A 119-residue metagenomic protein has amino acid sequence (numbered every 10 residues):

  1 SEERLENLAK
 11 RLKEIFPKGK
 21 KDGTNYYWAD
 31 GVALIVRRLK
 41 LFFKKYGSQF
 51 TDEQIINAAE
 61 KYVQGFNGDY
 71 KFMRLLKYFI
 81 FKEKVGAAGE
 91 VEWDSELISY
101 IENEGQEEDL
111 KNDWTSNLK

Functional and structural regions predicted by a protein language model:
S1-K119: Append "and, occasionally, other polyanion-binding protein interfaces
